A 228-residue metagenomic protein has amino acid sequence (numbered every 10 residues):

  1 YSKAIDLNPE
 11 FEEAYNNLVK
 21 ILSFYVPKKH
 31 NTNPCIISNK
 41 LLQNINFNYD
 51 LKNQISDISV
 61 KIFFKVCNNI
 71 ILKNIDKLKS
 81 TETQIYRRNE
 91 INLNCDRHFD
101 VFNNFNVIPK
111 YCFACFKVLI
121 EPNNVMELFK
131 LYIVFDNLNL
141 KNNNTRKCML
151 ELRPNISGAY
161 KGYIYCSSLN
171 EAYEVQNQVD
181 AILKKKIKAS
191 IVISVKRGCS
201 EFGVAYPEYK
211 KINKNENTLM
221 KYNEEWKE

Functional and structural regions predicted by a protein language model:
K20, F24-E228: Structured alpha/beta or helical-core interaction and ligand-binding surfaces enriched in interleaved
